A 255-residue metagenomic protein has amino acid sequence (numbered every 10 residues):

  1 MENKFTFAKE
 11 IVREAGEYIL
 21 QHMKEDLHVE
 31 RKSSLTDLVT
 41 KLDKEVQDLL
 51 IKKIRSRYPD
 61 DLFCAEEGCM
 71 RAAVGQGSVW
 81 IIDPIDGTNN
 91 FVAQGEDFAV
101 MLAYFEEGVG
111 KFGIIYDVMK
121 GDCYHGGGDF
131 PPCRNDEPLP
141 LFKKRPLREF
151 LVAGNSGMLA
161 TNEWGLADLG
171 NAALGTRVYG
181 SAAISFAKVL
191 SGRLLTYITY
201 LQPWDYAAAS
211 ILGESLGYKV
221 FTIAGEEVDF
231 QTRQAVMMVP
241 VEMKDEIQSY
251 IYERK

Functional and structural regions predicted by a protein language model:
M1-I85: N-terminal subdomain of lithium-sensitive/metallo-dependent phosphomonoesterases centered on the IMPase/IPPase/PAP
I19, D43, I54, T88 (+5 more regions): Residue-level signal for inorganic ion chemistry
E25, F98, G126-F130, E214 (+1 more regions): A short, compositionally biased
K44, E67, P84-G87, V118 (+2 more regions): Generic detector of well-ordered alpha-helical packing
V74-F130: DPxDG-like acidic metal-binding loop motif
E107, N135-D136: Short strand-turn-strand beta-turns centered on an Asx-Gly dipeptide
F142-K255: An extended, acidic
